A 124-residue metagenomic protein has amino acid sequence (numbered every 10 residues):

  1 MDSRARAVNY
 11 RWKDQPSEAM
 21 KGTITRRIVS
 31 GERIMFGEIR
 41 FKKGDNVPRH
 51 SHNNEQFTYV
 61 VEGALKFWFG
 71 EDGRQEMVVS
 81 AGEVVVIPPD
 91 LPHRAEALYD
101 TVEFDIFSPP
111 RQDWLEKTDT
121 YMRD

Functional and structural regions predicted by a protein language model:
M1-R33, G37, T118-D124: A short, N-terminal "cap"/entry segment at the start of jelly-roll beta-barrel domains of the cupin/DSBH fold
R40-K42, H52-F67: Short, conserved beta-strand element in jelly-roll/cupin
N46-P48, K66, V85-R94: Histidine-centered metal-chelating micro-motifs
V61-E62, S80-A81, Y99: A cytosolic small-molecule/anion-sensing beta-strand core signal
F69-E71: Short acidic, glycine-rich loop/turn motifs
G73-P89: Short acidic-glycine-tyrosine-enriched beta hairpin
P89-D113: Ligand-binding loop in jelly-roll beta-barrel domains
